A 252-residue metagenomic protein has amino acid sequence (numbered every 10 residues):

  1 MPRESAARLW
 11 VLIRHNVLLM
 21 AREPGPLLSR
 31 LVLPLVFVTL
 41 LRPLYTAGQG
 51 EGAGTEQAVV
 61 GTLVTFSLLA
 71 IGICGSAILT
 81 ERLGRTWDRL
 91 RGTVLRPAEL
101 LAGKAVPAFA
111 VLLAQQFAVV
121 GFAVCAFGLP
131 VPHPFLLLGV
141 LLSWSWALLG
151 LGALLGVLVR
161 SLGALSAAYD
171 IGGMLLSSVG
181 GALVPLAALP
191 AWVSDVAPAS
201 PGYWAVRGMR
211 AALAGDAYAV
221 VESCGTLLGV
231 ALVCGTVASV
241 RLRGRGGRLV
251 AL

Functional and structural regions predicted by a protein language model:
M1-L33, G84-R85: Aromatic- and glycine-rich beta-strand/loop motifs that create alpha-glucan
L19, G48, P130, G181-C234: Membrane-interfacial helix-loop-helix junctions in multi-pass membrane proteins
M20, T55, I71-L95: Transmembrane helix boundary and interhelical loop/hinge segments in multi-pass membrane proteins
A21-A47, E56-G75, A114, G172-S177 (+1 more regions): Hydrophobic alpha-helical transmembrane segments of multi-pass membrane transport/permease proteins
V38-P43, V120-V124, A153, A182 (+3 more regions): Transmembrane alpha-helix boundary and packing residues in multipass membrane permease domains and related
L40-G48, V159-A199: Transmembrane helix segments
I78-L79, L154, L213-A214, C224-L252: Junction motif at the cytosolic side of a transmembrane helix
P97-Y169, M174, D216-G229, G235-T236: Alpha-helical transmembrane segments and their short interhelical loops
